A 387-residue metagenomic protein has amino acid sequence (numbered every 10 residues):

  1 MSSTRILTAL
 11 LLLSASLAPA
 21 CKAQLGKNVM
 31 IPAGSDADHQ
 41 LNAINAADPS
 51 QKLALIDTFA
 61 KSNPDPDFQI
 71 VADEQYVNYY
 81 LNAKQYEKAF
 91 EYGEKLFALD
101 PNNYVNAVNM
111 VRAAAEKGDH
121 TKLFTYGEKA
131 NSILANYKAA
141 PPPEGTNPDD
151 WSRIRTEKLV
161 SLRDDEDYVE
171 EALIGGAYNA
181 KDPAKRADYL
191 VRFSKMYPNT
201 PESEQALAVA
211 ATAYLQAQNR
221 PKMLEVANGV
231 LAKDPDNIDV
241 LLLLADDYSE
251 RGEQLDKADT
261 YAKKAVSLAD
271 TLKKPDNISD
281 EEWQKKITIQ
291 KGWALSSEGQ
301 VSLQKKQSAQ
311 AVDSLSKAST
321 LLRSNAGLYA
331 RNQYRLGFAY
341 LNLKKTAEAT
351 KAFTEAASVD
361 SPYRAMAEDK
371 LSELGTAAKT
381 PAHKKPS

Functional and structural regions predicted by a protein language model:
L17-Q75, A83-K84, T125, Y137 (+3 more regions): N-terminal leader/linker segments that initiate helical-solenoid repeat arrays
K27-P32, D165-E171, D188, P275-N277 (+4 more regions): Terminal, low-structured helical/coil segments at or just beyond the last alpha-helical repeat
D38, Q75, N109, E171-G175 (+6 more regions): "A position-specific structural signal for the A-helix of alpha-solenoid helical repeats
A46, A83, K117, A180 (+4 more regions): Structural motif corresponding to the intra-repeat A-B loop/turn of tetratricopeptide repeats
S62-Q69, A98-V105, A135-T146, V160-D164 (+6 more regions): Short solvent-exposed coil/turn linkers within tandem alpha-helical repeat scaffolds
N78, R112, Y178, T212 (+5 more regions): Residue-level recognition of tetratricopeptide repeat
R112-A139, S249, D259-D270, S316 (+2 more regions): TPR/TPR-like (Sel1-like) alpha-helical repeat modules
